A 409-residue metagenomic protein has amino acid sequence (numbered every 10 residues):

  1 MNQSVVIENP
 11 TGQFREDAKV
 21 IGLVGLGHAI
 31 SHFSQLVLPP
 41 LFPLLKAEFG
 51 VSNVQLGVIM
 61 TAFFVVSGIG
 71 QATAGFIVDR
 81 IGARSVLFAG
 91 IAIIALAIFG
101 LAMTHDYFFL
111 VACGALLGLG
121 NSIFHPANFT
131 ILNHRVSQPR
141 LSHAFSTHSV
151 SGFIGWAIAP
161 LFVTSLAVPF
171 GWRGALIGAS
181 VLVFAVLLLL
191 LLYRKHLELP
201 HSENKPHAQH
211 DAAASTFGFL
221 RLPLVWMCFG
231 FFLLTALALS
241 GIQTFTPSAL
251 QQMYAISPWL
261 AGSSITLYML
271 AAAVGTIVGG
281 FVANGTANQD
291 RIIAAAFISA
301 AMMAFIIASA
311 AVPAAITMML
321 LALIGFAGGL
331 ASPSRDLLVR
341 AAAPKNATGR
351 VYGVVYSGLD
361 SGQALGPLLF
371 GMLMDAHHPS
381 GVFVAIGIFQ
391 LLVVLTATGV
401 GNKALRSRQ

Functional and structural regions predicted by a protein language model:
Q3-R15, E198-C228: Juxtamembrane intracellular "pre-TM" segments in multi-pass secondary transporters
L36, F64-A72, W156-A157, M269-A273 (+2 more regions): Residue-level signature of mid-helix packing/kink "hotspots" within the transmembrane helices of 12-pass Major
L38-P39, L224-M269, A273: Extracytoplasmic gate region of multi-pass secondary transporters
I69-H105: Conserved MFS/SLC helix-loop-helix module at the cytosolic interface between two early adjacent transmembrane helices
G70-G82, T276-N288, M374: Helix-to-loop junctions at the C-terminal end of transmembrane segments in multipass secondary transporters
C113-G152: Cytoplasmic helix-loop-helix junction between adjacent transmembrane helices in 12-TM secondary transporters
H148-H196: Helix-loop-helix hairpin linking two adjacent transmembrane segments in secondary transporters
Q289-R335: C-terminal transmembrane helical hairpin of 12-TM major facilitator-type secondary transporters
